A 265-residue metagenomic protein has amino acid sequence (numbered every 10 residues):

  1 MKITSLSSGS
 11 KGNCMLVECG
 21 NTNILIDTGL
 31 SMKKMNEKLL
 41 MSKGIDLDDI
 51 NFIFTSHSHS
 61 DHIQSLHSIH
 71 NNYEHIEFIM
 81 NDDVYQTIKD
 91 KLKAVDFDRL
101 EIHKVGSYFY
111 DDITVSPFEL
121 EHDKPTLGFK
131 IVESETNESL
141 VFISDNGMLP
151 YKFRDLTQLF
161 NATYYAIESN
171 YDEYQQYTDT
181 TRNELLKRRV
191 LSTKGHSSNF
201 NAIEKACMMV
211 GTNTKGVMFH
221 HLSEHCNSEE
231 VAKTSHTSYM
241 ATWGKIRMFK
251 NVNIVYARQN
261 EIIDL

Functional and structural regions predicted by a protein language model:
M1-S42, L127-D145, Y164: Conserved beta-strand hairpin/beta-sheet module of binuclear metal-dependent hydrolase folds, prominently
T22, Y73-E77, G211-K215: A short helix->loop->beta-strand "cap" motif at the edges of active sites that frequently abuts
L25-G29, I50-D61, I79-D82, V141-D145 (+3 more regions): Active-site neighborhood of phospho(di)ester-bond hydrolases with catalytic His/Asp-centered motifs
M32-M80, T163: Active-site metal-binding motif and surrounding structural segment of the metallo-beta-lactamase
H59-I63, Q86-T87, D123-P125, M148-Y151 (+2 more regions): Active-site environment of divalent metal-dependent phosphoester hydrolases
Q64-Y73, K89-K91, N227-T234: Metal-dependent catalytic neighborhoods of phosphoester/phosphodiester hydrolases
D82-N137: Metallo-beta-lactamase
F153-K250: Cap/insert and terminal regions of metallo-dependent hydrolase folds
